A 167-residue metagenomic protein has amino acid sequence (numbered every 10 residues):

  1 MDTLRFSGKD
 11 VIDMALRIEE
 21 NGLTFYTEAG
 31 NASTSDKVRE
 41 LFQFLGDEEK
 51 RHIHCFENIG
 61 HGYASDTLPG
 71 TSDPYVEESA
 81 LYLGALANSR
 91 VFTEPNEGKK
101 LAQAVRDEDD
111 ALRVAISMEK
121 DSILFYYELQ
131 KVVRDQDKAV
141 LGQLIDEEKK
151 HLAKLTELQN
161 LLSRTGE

Functional and structural regions predicted by a protein language model:
M1-E167: Non-heme di-metal
